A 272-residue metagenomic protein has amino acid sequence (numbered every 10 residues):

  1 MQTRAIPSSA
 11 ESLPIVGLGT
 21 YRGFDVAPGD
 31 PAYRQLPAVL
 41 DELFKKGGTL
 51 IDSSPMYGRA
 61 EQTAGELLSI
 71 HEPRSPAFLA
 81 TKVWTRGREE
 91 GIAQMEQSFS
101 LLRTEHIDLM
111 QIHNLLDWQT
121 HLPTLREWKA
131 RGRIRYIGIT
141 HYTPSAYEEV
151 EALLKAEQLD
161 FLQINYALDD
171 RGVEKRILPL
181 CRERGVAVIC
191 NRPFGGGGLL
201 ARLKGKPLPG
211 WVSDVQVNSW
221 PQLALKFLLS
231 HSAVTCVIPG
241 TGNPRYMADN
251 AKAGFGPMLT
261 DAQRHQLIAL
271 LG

Functional and structural regions predicted by a protein language model:
M1-A77: N-terminal binding-site loop/beta-alpha segment at the start of enzyme catalytic domains that lines or forms
I6, L18, I51, A64 (+9 more regions): Conserved, mostly hydrophobic/aromatic
V16-G19, D52-S54, A80-K82, M110-H113 (+4 more regions): A cross-family glycoside hydrolase active-site/sugar-binding cleft signature
R22, P55-Y57, V83-T85, L116 (+4 more regions): Active-site-proximal loop/turn and secondary-structure-junction residues that shape catalytic pockets, frequently
V26-R34, D41, K45, R86-R176 (+2 more regions): Glycine/proline-rich, positively charged, aromatic-decorated active-site loop/lid region on the catalytic face
F44-K45, Q158, R176-G272: Structured C-terminal cap/extension of enzyme domains
A64-L67, L125, V150-L153, C181 (+1 more regions): Hydrophobic packing residues within well-ordered alpha-helices of enzyme cores
E72-F78, V83, E90: N-terminal glycine-rich cofactor-binding segment that shapes the pocket for flavin-like pterin cofactors
